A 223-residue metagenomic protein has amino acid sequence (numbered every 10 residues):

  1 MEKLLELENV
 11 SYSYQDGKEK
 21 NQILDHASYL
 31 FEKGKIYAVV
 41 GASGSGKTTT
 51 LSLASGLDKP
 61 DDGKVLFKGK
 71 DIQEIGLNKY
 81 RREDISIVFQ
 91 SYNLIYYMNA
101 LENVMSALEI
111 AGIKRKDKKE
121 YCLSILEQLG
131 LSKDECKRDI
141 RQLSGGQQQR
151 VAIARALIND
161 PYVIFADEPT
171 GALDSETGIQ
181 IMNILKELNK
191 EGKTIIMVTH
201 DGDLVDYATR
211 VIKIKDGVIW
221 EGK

Functional and structural regions predicted by a protein language model:
S55: Helix-to-loop junction immediately C-terminal to a conserved catalytic motif
G63-I72: Conserved ABC transporter NBD signature motif
I72-S86, K190: ABC ATPase NBD coupling module
K116-D134: Conserved ABC ATPase "signature" region
D139-L143, Q147-Q149: Conserved ABC ATPase signature
D160: Conserved catalytic motifs of ABC-family nucleotide-binding domains
I164-D167: Catalytic Walker B motif of ABC-type/P-loop ATPase nucleotide-binding domains
